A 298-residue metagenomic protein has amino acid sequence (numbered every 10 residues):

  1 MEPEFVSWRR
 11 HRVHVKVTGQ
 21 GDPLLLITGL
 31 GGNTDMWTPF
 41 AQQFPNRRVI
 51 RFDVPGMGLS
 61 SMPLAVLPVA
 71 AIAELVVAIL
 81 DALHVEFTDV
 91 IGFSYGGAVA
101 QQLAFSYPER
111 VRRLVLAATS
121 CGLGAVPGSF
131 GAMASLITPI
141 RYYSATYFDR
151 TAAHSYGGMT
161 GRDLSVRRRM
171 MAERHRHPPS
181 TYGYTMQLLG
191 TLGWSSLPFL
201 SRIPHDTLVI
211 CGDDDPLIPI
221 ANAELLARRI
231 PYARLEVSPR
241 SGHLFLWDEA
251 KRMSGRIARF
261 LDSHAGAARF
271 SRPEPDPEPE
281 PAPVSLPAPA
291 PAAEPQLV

Functional and structural regions predicted by a protein language model:
R9-S61: Conserved HGGG/HGGXW glycine-rich cap/lid loop of the alpha/beta-hydrolase fold
R51-I91: Active-site loop/oxyanion-hole signature of alpha/beta-hydrolase fold enzymes
G92, G96, A100: Gly/Ala-rich beta-loop-alpha elbow adjacent to hydrolase catalytic centers
Q101, F105, R112-Y142: Flexible "cap/lid" loop of the alpha/beta hydrolase fold
A125, A145-F199: Conserved alpha/beta-hydrolase catalytic His-Asp/Glu region
I203, V209-C211: Short beta-strand/loop motif that positions the catalytic acidic residue of the alpha/beta-hydrolase fold
D214-I218: Acidic catalytic loop of the alpha/beta-hydrolase fold
A233-V298: Catalytic active-site module of serine/aspartate enzymes centered on a nucleophile-bearing elbow/loop
